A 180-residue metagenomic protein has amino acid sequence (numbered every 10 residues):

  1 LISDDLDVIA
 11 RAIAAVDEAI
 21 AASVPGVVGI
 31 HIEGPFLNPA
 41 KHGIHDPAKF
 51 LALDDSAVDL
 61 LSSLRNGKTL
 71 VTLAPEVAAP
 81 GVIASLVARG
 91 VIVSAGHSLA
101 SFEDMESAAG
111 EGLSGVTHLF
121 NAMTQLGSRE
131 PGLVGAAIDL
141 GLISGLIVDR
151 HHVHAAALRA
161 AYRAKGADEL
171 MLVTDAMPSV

Functional and structural regions predicted by a protein language model:
L1-L6, I147-D149: Conserved strand-turn element in the central/C-terminal portion of the radical SAM core barrel that lines
I2, P35, A176: Short, well-ordered beta-to-alpha junction loops that form the rim of enzyme active sites and present histidine/acidic
D5-P131: Histidine/acidic-residue-rich, glycine-tolerant segments that coordinate divalent metal ions
D104-V180: Active-site-adjacent C-terminal substructures of enzyme catalytic domains
